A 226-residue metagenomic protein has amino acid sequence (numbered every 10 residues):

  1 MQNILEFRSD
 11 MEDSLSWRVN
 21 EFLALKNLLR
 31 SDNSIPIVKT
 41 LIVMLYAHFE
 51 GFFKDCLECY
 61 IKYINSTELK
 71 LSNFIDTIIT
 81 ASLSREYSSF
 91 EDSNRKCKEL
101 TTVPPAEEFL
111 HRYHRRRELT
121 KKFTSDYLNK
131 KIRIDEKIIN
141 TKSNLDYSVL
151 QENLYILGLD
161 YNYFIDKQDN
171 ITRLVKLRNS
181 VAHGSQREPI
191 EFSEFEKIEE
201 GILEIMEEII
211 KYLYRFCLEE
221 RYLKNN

Functional and structural regions predicted by a protein language model:
M1-V43, C56-Y60, S66-T67, L71-T77: Charged alpha-helical initiation segments
Q2-E21, K137-N226: Polyanionic, low-complexity intrinsically disordered segments
L28, D32, K62, S66-K70 (+6 more regions): Short, surface-exposed, charged/polar-biased interaction segments
T40-V43, A47, K197: Amphipathic alpha-helical interaction segments
L45, L57-N162: Helix-loop junctions and short alpha-helical segments
A47-G51, I209: Extended alpha-helical coiled-coil scaffold domains characteristic of the BAR superfamily
E50, D55, H183: Active-site micro-motifs of SAM-dependent methyltransferase domains
